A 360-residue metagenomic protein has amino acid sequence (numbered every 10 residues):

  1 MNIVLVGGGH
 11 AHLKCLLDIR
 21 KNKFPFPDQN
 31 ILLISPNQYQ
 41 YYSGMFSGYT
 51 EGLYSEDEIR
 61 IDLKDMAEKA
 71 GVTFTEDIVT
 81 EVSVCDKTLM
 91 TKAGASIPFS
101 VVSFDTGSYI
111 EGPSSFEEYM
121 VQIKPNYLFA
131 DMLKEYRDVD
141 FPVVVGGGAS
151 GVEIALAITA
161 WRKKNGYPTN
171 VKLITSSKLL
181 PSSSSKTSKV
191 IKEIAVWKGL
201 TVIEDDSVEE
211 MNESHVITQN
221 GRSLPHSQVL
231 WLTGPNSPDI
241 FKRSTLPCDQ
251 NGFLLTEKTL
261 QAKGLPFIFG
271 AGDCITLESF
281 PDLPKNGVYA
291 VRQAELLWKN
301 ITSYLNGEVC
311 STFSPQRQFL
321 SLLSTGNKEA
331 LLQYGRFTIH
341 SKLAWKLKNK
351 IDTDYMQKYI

Functional and structural regions predicted by a protein language model:
M1-G71, E153-S183: Beta1-alpha1 glycine-rich phosphate/pyrophosphate-binding loop at the start of Rossmann-like nucleotide-binding domains
I3-V4, K69-V143, Q219, L230: FAD-binding core/adjacent interface of flavoenzyme oxidoreductases
A11, G107-I110, P235-S237: Short glycine-rich anion-binding loops that position phosphate/pyrophosphate groups of nucleotides and phosphorylated
N30, G71-T73, Y119, N170 (+2 more regions): Conserved beta-strand segments of alpha/beta enzyme cores
F74, E81-V82, K163-K258: A Rossmann-like FAD-binding core segment of flavoenzymes
Y119-D140, P225-R292, K299: FAD-site-proximal beta/loop scaffold in flavoenzymes
K163, V288-Q316, L322: Internal hydrophobic alpha-helix adjacent to the cofactor/substrate pocket in enzyme cavities
N327-I360: C-terminal auxiliary extensions adjacent to catalytic cores
